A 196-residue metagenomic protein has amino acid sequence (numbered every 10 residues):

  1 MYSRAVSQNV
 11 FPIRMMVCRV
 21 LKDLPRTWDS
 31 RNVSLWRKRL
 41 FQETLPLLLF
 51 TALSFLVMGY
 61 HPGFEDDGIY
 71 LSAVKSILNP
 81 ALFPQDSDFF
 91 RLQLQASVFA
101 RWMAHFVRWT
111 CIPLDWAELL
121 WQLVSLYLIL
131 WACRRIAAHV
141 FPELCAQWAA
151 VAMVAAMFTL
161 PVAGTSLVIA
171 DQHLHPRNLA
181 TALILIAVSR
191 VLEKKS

Functional and structural regions predicted by a protein language model:
N9, I13-L53: Start-transfer (signal-anchor) and selected internal transmembrane alpha helices of multi-pass inner/ER membrane
L40, L53-M157, P161-L185: Active-site lumenal/periplasmic loops and adjacent helix-entry segments of GT-C-fold, multi-pass membrane
S189-S196: Short hydrophobic alpha-helices at membrane interfaces in multi-pass membrane enzymes
